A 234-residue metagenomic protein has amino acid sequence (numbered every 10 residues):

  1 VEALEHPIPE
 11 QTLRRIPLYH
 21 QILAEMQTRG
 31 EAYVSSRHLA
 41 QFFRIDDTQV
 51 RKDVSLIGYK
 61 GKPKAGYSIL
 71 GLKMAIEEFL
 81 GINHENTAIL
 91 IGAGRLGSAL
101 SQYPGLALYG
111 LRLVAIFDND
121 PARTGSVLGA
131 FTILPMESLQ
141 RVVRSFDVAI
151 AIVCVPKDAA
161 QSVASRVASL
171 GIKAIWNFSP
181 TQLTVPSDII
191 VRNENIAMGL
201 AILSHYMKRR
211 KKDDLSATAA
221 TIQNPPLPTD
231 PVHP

Functional and structural regions predicted by a protein language model:
V1-A32: Extreme N-terminal segment that seeds HTH/winged-HTH DNA-binding domains in transcriptional regulators
A24-Q27, A130-I222: Phosphate-bearing ligand-interacting subdomains that bind or position ATP/ADP/UDP/GDP/NAD(P) or nucleotide-linked
Y33, R37, F42-T87: HTH-adjacent hinge/linker in prokaryotic transcriptional regulators
A93: Glycine-rich Rossmann-fold phosphate-binding loop(s) that bind the pyrophosphate of adenine dinucleotide cofactors
L96: Hydrophobic/small residue at the entry helix of a nucleotide-binding pocket
A107-G129: NAD(P)-binding Rossmann-fold cofactor-contacting core
A219-P234: Long, low-complexity, intrinsically disordered segments
